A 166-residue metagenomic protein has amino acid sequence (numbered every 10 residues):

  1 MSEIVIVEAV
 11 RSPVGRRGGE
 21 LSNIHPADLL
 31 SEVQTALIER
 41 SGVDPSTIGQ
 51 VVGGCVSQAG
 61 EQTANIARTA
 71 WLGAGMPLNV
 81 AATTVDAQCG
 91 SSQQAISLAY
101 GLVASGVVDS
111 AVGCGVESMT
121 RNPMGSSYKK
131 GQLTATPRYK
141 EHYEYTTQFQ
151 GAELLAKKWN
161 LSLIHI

Functional and structural regions predicted by a protein language model:
M1-A27, A36, K157: Condensing-enzyme catalytic core mediating Claisen C-C bond formation in acyl metabolism
V10-P13, G54-Q58, A87-S91, G115-T120: Acidic, glycine-rich active-site loops and adjacent beta-strand->loop/helix elements that engage anionic groups
L30, Q34, G42-V43, N65 (+1 more regions): N-terminal cofactor/phosphate-binding cores enriched in small/glycine residues, especially glycine-rich loops such as
A36-T47, K158-N160: Phosphate/pyrophosphate-binding loops at sites that engage ATP/ADP/AMP, CoA/4′-phosphopantetheine, polyphosphate
C55-D109, H142-E153: Conserved catalytic cysteine-centered active-site region of acyl-thioester-dependent Claisen-condensing enzymes
S105, D109-K158: Flexible glycine-/small-residue-enriched beta->alpha junction loops that bind anionic phosphate/pyrophosphate groups
I164-I166: Conserved small/polar residues in nucleotide/adenosyl-binding loops
